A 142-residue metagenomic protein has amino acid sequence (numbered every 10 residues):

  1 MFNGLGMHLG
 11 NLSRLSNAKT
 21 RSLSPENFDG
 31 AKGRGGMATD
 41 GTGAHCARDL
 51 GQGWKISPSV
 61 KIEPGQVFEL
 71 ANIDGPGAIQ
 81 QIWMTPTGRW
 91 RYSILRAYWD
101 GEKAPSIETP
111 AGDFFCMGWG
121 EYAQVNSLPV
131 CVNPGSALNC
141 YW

Functional and structural regions predicted by a protein language model:
M1-W142: Beta-strand-centric surfaces of beta-sandwich/beta-rich domains
